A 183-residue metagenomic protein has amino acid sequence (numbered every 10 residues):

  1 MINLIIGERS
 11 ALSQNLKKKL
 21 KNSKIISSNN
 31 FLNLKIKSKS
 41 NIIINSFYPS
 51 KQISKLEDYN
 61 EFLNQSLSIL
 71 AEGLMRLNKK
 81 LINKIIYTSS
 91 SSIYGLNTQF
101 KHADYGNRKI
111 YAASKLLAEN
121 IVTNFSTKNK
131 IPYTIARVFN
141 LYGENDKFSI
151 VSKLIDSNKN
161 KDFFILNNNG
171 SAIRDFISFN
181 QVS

Functional and structural regions predicted by a protein language model:
M1-K21: N-terminal Rossmann NAD(P)H-binding glycine-rich loop of SDR-like oxidoreductase domains
I6, N45-P49, I85-S91, A136-V138: SDR active-site strand-loop-helix element
L34-S68: NAD(P)H-binding glycine-rich loop region in Rossmannoid oxidoreductase-like domains and their noncatalytic homologs
I53-E61, L96-D104, K147, G170: Conserved catalytic-core motifs of eukaryotic protein kinase domains, centered on the activation segment
L63-L67, A103, N107-E119, S149 (+1 more regions): Short-chain dehydrogenase/reductase
A71-I110: Conserved Rossmann-fold NAD(P)-dependent oxidoreductase catalytic core, especially the SDR/UDP-sugar
L96, G106-T134, K159: Active-site Tyr-X1-5-Lys
T123-R174, F179-Q181: NAD(P)-dependent short-chain dehydrogenase/reductase
